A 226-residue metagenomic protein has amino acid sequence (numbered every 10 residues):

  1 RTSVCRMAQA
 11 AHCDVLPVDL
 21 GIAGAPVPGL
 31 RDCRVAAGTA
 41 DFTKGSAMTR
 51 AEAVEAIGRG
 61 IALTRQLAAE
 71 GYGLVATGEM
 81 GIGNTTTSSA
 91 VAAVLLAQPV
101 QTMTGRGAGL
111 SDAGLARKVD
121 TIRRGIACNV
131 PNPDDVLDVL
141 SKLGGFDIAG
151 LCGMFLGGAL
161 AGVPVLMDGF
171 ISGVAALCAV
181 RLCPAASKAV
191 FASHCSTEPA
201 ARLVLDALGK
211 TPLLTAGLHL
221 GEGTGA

Functional and structural regions predicted by a protein language model:
R1-A226: N-terminal loops that bind phosphate or other acidic moieties and the adjacent beta-alpha structural core
